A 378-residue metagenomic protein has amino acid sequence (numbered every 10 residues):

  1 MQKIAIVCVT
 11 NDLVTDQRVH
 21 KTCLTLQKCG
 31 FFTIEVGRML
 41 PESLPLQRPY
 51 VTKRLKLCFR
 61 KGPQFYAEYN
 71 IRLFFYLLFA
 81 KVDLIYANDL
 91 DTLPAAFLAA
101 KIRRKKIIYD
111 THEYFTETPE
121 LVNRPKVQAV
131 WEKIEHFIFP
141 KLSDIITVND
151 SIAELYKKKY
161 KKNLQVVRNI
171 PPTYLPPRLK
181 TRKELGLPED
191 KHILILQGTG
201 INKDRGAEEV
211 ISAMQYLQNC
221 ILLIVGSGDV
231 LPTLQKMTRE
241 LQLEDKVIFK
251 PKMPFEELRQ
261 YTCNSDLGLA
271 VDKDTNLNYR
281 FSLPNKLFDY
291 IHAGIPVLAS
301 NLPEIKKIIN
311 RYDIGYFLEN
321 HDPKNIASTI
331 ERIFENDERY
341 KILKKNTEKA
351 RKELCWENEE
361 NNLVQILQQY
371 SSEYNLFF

Functional and structural regions predicted by a protein language model:
A5-C8, P188-Q215, L223, K344: Conserved donor-binding/catalytic core segment of Leloir-type glycosyltransferases
G37, E132-R178, L187, I248-K250: Donor nucleotide-sugar binding/catalytic pocket of nucleotide-sugar-dependent glycosyltransferases
L44, K126, P176-P188, R339: A short helix/loop element that forms part of the nucleotide-sugar donor recognition site in Leloir-type
I71-F79, P94, L98-I102, K126-I145 (+1 more regions): Membrane-proximal helix-turn-helix segments that form the acceptor-binding/catalytic region of lipid-linked
V225, P232-Q260, L267: Nucleotide-activated donor-binding/catalytic signature segment of Leloir-type glycosyltransferases, i.e., the conserved
G268-A270, D289-A299: Short hydrophobic beta-strand element within catalytic cores of glycosyltransferases and related nucleotide-activated
R311-Y312, Y316-P323, R332-E338: Conserved acidic donor-binding segment of nucleotide-sugar-dependent glycosyltransferases
N325, R332, R339-E353: A short, well-ordered alpha-helix in the C-terminal region of glycosyltransferases
